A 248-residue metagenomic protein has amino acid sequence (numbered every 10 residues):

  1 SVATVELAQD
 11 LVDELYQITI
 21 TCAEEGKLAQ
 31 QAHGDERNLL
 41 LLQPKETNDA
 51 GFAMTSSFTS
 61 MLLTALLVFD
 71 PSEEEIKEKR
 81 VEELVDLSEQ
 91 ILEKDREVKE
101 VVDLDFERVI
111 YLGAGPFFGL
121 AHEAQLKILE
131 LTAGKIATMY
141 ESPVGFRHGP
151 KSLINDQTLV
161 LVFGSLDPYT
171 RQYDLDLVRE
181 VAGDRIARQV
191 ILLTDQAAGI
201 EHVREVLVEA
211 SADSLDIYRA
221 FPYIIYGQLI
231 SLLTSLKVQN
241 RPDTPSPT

Functional and structural regions predicted by a protein language model:
S1-L84, F163-A210: Glycine-rich phosphate-binding loops that contact phosphosugars or nucleotide phosphates
V5, M61-A65, H122-L129, L175 (+2 more regions): Predominant activation on well-ordered alpha-helical scaffold segments within soluble catalytic domains
A8, V12, T132, V238: Active-site catalytic pocket residues across diverse enzymes, especially alpha/beta-hydrolases
H33-L161, Q239-T248: Active-site phosphate/pyrophosphate-binding segments
D70, G134, L166, G183 (+3 more regions): Short, well-ordered loop/turn and helix-capping segments at boundaries between secondary-structure elements and domains
E205-T248: Peripheral docking tails and interdomain loops at the edges of cofactor- or intermediate-handling domains
